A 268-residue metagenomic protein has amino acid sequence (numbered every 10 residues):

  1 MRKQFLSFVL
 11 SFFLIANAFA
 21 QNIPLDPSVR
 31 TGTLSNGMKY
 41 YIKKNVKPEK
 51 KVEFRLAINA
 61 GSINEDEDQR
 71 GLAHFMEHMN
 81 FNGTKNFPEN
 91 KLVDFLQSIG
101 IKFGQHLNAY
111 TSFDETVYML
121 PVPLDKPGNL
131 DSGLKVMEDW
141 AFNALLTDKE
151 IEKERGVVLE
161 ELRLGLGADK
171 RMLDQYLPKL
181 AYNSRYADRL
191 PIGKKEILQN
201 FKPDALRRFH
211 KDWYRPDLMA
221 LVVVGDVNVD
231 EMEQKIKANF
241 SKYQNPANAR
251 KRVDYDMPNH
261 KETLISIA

Functional and structural regions predicted by a protein language model:
M1-Q4, A20: Positively charged n-region of N-terminal signal peptides that target proteins for export
S7-N17: Bacterial N-terminal signal peptides
F19-I63, P88-G128, L164-L218, K242-A268: Non-catalytic beta-strand/loop surface segments
G37, H74, Y118, M137 (+3 more regions): Divalent metal-coordination and catalytic microenvironments
G61-D66, P127, T147, V229-D230: Short beta-strands and strand-coil junctions in structured, solvent-facing domains, enriched
R70, N90-Q97, D131-K135, D139 (+8 more regions): Solvent-exposed, polar/charged alpha-helical surfaces in well-ordered, non-transmembrane soluble domains, broadly
R70-T84: Active-site SXXK
N86, L120-K153: M16/insulysin-pitrilysin zinc metalloprotease superfamily fold
